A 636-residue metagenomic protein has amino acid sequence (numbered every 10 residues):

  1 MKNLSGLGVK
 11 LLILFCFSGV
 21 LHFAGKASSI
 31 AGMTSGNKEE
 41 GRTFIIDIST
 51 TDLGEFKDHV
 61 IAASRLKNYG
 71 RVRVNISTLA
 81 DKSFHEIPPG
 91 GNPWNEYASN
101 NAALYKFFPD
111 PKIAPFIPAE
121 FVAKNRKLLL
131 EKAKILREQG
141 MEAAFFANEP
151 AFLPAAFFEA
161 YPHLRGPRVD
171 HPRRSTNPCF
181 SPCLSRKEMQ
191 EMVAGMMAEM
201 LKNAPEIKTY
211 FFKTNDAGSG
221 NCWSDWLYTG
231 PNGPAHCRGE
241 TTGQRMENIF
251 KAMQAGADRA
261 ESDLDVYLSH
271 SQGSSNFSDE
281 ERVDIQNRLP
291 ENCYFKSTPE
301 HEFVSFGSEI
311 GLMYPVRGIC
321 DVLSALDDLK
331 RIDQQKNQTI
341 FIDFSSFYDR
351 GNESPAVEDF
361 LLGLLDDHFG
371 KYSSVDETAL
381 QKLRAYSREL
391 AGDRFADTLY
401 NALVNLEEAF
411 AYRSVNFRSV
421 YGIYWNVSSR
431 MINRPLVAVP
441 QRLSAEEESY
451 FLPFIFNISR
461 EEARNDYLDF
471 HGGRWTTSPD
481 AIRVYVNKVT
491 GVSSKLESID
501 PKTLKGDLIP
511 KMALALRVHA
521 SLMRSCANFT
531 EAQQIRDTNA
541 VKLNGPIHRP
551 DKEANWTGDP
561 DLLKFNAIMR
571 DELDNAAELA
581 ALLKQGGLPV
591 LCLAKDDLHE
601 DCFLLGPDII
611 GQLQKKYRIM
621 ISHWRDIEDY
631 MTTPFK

Functional and structural regions predicted by a protein language model:
M1-L12: Bacterial N-terminal signal peptides that target proteins for export
N3, M33-G36, E40-I46, F56 (+2 more regions): Substrate-binding groove of N-acetylhexosamine-processing glycoside hydrolases
K10-H22: Bacterial N-terminal signal peptides
F17, S185-R186, H270: Polar helix-capping/helix-linker motif
S28-A198, K202-N215, G220-S224, E302-M313 (+1 more regions): Feature activates predominantly on carbohydrate-active enzymes
P88-W94, A160-H163, D225-G233, E280-N287 (+1 more regions): Short secondary-structure boundary/capping segments
E96-A114, W226-E240, N544-W556: A solvent-exposed, charged loop/short amphipathic helix patch at secondary-structure junctions
C183-R186, N215-G256: Active-site cleft segment of glycoside hydrolase catalytic domains centered on the general acid/base Glu
